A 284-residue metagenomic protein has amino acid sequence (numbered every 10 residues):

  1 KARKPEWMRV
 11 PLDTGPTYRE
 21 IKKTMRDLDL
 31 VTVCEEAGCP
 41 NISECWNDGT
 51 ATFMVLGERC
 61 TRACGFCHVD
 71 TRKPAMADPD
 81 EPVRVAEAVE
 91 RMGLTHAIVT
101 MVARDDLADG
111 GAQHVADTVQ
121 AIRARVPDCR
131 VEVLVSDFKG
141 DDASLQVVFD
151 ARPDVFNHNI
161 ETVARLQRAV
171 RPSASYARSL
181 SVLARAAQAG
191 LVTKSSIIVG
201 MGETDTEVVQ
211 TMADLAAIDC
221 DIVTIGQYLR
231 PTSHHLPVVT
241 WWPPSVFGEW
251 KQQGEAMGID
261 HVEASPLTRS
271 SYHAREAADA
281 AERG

Functional and structural regions predicted by a protein language model:
K1-T52, L56, V83, E87-E90 (+4 more regions): Auxiliary Fe-S-binding modules of radical SAM enzymes
C39, C60, C64-C67: Short cysteine clusters
E44-N47, G65, V69-R72: Short functional micro-motifs and their immediate structural scaffolds
A51, R62, F156: Change "...and in nucleic-acid phosphodiester-cleaving endonucleases..." to "...and in nucleic-acid processing enzymes
A63, L107, L166, S233 (+1 more regions): Glycine/Thr-rich phosphate-binding loops of Rossmann-like dinucleotide-binding domains
H68-V85, R91-A184, K194-I198, I222-T224: Core AdoMet radical
